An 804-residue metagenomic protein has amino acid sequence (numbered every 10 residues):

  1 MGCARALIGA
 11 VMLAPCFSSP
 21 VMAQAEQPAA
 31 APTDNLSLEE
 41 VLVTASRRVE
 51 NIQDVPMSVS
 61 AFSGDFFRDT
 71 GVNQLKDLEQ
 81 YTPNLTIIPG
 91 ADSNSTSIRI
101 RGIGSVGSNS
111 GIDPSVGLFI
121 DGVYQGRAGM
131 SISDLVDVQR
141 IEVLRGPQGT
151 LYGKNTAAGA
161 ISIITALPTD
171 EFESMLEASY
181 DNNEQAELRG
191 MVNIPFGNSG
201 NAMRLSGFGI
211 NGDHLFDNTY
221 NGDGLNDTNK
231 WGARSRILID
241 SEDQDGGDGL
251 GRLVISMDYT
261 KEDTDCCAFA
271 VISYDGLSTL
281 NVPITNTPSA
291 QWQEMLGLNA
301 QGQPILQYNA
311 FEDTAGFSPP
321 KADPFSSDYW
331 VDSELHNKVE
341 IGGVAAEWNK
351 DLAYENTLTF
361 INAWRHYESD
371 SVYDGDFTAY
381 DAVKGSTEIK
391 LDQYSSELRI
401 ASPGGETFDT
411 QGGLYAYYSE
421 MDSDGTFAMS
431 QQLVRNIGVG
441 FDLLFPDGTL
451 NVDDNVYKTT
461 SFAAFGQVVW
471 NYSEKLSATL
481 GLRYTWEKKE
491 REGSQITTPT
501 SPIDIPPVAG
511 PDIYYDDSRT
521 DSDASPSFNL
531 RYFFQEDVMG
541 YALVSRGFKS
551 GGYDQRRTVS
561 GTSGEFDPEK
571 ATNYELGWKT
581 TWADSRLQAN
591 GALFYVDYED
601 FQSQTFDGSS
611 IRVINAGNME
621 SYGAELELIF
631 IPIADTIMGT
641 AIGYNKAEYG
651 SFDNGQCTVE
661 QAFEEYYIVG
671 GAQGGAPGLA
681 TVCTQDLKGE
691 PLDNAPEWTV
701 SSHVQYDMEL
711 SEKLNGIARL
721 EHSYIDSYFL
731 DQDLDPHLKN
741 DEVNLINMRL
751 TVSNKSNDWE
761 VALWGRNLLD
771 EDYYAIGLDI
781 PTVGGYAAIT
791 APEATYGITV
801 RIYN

Functional and structural regions predicted by a protein language model:
M1-T70, K76-Y81, A233, L250-L253 (+4 more regions): N-terminal Sec signal peptide and the immediately downstream disordered periplasmic leader that contains the TonB box
E26, T410, E474-A478, A592-D597 (+2 more regions): Gram-negative outer-membrane beta-barrel transporters
D34-E171, L576: Acidic, small-polar-rich N-terminal luminal/periplasmic segments of exported/outer-membrane proteins
D113-S115, R127, V136-R145, T150-N218 (+7 more regions): Outer-membrane beta-barrel translocator/receptor signature
S162, D170-E171, E177-S179, M191-E294 (+5 more regions): Periplasmic-side early beta-strands and strand-to-turn transitions of outer-membrane beta-barrels
L238-D240, I400-P403, D409, G413-Y417 (+1 more regions): Structural signature of Gram-negative outer-membrane beta-barrels, strongest in the C-terminal barrel of TonB-dependent
E347-D351, T357-Y373, F533-K549, E565-D653: Membrane-embedded beta-barrel scaffold of Gram-negative outer-membrane proteins
D635, S723-D731, V752-N804: C-terminal beta-signal and adjacent terminal beta-strands/loops of Gram-negative outer-membrane beta-barrel proteins
